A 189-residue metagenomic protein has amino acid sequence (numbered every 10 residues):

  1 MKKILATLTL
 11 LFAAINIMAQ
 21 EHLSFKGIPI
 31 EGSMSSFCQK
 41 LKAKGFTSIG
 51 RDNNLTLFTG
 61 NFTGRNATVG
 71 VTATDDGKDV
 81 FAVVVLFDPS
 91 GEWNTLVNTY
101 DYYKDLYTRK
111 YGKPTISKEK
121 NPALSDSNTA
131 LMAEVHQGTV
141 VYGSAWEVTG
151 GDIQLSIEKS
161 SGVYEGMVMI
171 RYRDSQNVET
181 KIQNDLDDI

Functional and structural regions predicted by a protein language model:
I4-I15: Sec-dependent N-terminal signal peptides
T9-L11, N61, H136: Generic marker of residues within folded, mature protein domains
Q20-N53, D88-I189: Non-cytosolic coordination micro-motifs
S24, I28-M34, D52-D76: Accessory recognition modules or surfaces
F58, V69-V71, V83, I153-I157 (+1 more regions): Hydrophobic beta-strand residues in large extracellular and virion-surface proteins
G60-D105: Mid-chain, structured segments of secreted extracytoplasmic proteins
